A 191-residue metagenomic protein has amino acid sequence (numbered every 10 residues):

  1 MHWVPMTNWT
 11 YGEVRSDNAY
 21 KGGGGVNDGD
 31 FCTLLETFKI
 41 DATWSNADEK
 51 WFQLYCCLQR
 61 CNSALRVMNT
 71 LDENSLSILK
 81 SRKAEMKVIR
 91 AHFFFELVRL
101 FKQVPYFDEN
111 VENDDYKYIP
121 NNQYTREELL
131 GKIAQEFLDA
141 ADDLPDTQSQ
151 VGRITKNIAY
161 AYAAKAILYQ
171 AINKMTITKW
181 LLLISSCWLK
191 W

Functional and structural regions predicted by a protein language model:
M1-E13, S185-W191: Membrane-proximal, proline-rich intrinsically disordered regions
H2-W3, G25-F101, Y118-G131, Q135-V151: Conserved, well-structured interaction surfaces
V4-Y11, D146-R153, I177: Surface-exposed patches in mature extracellular/periplasmic domains of secreted proteins
K87, Y160-A166: TPR/Sel1-like alpha-solenoid repeat signature
F94, F107, Q150-A161: Aromatic-lined, polymer-binding surfaces characteristic of secreted/periplasmic polysaccharide-degrading enzymes
V98-P105, Q148, A166-T176: Short coil/turn linking the two alpha-helices of tandem helical-hairpin repeats
E112-Y118: Short glycine/proline- and charge-enriched loop/turn segments that cap or connect secondary-structure elements
I172-I184, L189: Cationic, amphipathic, low-complexity alpha-helical segments enriched in hydrophobics plus arginine/proline
